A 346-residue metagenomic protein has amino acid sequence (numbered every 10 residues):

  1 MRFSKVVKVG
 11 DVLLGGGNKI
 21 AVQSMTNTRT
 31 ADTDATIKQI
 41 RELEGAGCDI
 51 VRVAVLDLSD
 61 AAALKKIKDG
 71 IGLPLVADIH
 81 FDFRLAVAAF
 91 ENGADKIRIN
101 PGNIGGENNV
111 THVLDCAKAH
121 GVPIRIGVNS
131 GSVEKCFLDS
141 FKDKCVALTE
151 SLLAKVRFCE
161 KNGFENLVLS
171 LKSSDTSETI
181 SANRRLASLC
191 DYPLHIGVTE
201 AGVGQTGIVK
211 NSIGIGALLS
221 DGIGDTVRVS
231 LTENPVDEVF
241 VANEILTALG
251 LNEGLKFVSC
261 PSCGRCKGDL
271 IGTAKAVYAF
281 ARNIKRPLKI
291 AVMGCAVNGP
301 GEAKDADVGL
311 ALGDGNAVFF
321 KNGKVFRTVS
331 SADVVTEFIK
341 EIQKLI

Functional and structural regions predicted by a protein language model:
M1-M25, K118, A279: N-terminal amphipathic alpha-helix/helix-capping segment at the start of soluble metabolic enzymes
G17-A35, A54, L73-F81, C136-T149 (+1 more regions): Active-site mouth loops of central-metabolism enzymes
V22, D78, I126, L169 (+5 more regions): Conserved, mostly hydrophobic/aromatic
N27, D32-T33, E44-I67, R98-G106 (+1 more regions): Glycine-rich, proline-tolerant flexible connector loops at the mouths of alpha/beta enzymes
L58-I79, H112-I124, R185-L194, V277: Alpha-helix-loop-beta-strand connector modules within alpha/beta enzyme cores
R84-R125: Hydrophobic or amphipathic alpha-helical targeting/insertion segments
G93-E107, V198-T199, D221-P235, L312-V325: Glycine-rich phosphate-binding active-site loops on the catalytic face of alpha/beta enzymes
V128-N129, F137-R282, V292: Catalytic alpha/beta core domains of metabolic enzymes, predominantly
